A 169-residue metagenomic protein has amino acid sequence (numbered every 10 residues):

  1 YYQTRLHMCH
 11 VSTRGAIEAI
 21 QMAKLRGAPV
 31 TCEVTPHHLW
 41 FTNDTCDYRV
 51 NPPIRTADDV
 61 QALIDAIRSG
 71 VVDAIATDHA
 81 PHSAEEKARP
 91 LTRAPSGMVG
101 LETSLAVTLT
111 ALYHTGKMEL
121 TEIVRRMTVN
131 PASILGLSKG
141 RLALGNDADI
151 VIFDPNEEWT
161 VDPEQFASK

Functional and structural regions predicted by a protein language model:
Y1-I75: Histidine/acidic residue-rich metal-binding segments in metalloenzymes
Y1-Q3, Y48, R68-S69, D73-I75 (+1 more regions): His/Asp/Glu-enriched, well-ordered alpha-helical/loop segment that forms or immediately abuts the divalent-metal
S12, T35, A80-H82, E158: Catalytic metal-binding/acid-base residues of hydrolase active sites
A16-I17, W40, S83-E85, T160-V161: Glycine/Thr-rich phosphate-binding loops of Rossmann-like dinucleotide-binding domains
I20-Q21, K87-R89, E164-Q165: Short amphipathic alpha-helical segments
D44, P53-R55, D59, S96 (+4 more regions): Short capping/connector residues at structural and topological boundaries
Y48, L91-T92, T160-K169: Short, surface-exposed loop/helix-turn segments at secondary-structure junctions that function as lids/hinges flanking
A57, A132-L135, K169: Short gly/ser/thr-rich secondary-structure transition/capping motifs
